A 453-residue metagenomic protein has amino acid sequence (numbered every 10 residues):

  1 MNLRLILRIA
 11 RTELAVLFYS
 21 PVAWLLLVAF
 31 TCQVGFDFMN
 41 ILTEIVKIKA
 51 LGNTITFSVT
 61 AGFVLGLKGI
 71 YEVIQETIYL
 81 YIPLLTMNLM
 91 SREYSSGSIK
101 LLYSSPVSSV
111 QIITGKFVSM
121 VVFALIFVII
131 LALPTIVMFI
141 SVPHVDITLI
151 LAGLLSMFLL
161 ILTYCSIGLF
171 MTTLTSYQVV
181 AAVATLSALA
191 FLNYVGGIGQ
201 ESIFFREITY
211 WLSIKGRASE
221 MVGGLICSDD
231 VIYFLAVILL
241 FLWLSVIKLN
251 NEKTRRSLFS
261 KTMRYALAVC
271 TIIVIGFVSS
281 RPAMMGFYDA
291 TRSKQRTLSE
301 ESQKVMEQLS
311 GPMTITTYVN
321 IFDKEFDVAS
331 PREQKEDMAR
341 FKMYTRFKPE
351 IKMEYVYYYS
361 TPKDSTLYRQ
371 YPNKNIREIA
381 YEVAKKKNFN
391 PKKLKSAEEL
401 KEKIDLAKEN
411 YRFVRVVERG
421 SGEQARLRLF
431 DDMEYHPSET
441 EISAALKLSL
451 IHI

Functional and structural regions predicted by a protein language model:
M1-Y81, L85, K248-T254: Hydrophobic alpha-helical transmembrane segments
Q33, D37, F123, F127 (+9 more regions): Alpha-helical transmembrane segments of multipass membrane proteins
F36-M39, S58-Q75, T114-S176: Secretory targeting signals
I41-V64, L174, A182-T254: Terminal transmembrane helical anchor/hairpin motif
I82-T86, P134, I167, S245 (+1 more regions): Hydrophobic/aromatic residues in alpha-helical transmembrane segments
P83-Y103, F117: Transmembrane helix boundary and interhelical loop/hinge segments in multi-pass membrane proteins
E201, S219, S228, V246 (+1 more regions): Short, surface-exposed patches at the edges or C-terminal ends of soluble domains, predominantly
